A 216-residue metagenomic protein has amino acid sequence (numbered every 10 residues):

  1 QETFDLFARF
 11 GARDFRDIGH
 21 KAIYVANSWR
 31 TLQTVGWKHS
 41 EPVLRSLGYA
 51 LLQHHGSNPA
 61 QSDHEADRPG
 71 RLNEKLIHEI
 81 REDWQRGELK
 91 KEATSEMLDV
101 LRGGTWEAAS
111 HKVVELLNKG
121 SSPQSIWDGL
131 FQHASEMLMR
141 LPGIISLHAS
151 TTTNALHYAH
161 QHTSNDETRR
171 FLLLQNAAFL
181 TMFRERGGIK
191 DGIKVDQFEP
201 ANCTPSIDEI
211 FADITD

Functional and structural regions predicted by a protein language model:
Q1-D216: Mature, well-folded catalytic/scaffold domains that follow N-terminal targeting or propeptide regions
